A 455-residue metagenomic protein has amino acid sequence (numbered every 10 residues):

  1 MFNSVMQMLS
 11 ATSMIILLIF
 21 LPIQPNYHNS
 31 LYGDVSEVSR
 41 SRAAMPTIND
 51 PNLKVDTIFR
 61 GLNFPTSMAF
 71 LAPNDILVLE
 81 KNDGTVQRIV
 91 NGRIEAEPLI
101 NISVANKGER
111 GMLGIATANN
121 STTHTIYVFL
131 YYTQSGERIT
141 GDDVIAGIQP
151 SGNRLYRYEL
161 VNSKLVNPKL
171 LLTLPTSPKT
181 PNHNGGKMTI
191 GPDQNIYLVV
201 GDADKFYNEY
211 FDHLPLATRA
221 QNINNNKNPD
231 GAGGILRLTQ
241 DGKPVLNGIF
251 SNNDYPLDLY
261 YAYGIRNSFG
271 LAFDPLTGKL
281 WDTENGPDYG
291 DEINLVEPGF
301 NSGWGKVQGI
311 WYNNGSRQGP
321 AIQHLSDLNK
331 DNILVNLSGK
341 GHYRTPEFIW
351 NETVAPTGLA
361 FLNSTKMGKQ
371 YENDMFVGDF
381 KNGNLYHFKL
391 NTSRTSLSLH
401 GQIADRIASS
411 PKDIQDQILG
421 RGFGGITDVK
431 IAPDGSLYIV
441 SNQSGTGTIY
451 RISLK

Functional and structural regions predicted by a protein language model:
M1-N3: N-terminal hydrophobic targeting signals that begin at the initiator methionine
V5-I23: Sec-dependent N-terminal signal peptides of Gram-positive bacterial secreted proteins and lipoproteins
N26-Y207, G270-F273, K279-G286, E352-L397 (+1 more regions): Acidic, Gly/Ser/Thr-rich repeat motifs that build Ca2+-stabilized beta-propeller blades
Y27-I48, R110-M112, D202-Q417, G424 (+1 more regions): Beta-propeller domain segments
K54-D56, L174, L257, Q415-I418: Short, flexible loop segments at the rims of nucleotide/cofactor-binding pockets, characterized by
I414, G422-I426, K430, G435: C-terminal structured "cap/appendage" subdomains that terminate the fold
